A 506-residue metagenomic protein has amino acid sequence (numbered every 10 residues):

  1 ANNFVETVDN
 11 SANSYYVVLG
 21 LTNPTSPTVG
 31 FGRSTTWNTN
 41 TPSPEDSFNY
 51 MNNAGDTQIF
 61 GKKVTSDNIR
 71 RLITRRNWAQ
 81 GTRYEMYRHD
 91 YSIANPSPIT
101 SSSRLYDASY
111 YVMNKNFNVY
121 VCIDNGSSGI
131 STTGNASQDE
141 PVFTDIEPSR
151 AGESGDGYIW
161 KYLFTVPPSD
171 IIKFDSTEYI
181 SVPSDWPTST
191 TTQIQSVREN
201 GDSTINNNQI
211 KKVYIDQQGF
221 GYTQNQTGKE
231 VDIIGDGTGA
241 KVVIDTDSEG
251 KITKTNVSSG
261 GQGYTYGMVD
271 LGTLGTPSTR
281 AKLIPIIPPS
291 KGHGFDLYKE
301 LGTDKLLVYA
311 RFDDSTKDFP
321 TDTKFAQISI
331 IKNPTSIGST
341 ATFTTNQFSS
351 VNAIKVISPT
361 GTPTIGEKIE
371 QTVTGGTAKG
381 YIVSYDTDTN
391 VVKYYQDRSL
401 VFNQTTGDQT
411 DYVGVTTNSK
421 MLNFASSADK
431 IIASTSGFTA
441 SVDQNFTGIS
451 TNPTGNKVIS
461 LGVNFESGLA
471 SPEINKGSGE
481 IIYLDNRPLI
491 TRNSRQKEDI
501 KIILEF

Functional and structural regions predicted by a protein language model:
A1-I205, R280-K282, Q371, G376-G380 (+1 more regions): Tryptophan-rich substrate-binding surfaces of secreted polymer-degrading and adhesive proteins
D156-F506: Conserved, function-critical positions that sit in or immediately flank catalytic and ligand-binding motifs
